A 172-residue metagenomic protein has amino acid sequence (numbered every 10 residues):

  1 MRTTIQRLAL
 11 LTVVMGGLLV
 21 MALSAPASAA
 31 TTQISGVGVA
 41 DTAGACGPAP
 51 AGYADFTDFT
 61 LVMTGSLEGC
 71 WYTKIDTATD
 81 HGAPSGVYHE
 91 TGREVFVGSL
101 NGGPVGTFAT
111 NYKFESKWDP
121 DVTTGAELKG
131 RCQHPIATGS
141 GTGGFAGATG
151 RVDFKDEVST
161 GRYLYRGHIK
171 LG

Functional and structural regions predicted by a protein language model:
M1-I5: N-terminal secretory signal peptides that target proteins for export/translocation
A9-A22: Bacterial N-terminal signal peptides
L10, S24-P26, S99: A generic alpha-helix preference that emphasizes hydrophobic side chains
L19-Q33: C-terminal region of N-terminal signal peptides and the immediate post-cleavage residues of exported proteins
A29-G172: Beta-strand-enriched cores of mature, soluble protein domains
